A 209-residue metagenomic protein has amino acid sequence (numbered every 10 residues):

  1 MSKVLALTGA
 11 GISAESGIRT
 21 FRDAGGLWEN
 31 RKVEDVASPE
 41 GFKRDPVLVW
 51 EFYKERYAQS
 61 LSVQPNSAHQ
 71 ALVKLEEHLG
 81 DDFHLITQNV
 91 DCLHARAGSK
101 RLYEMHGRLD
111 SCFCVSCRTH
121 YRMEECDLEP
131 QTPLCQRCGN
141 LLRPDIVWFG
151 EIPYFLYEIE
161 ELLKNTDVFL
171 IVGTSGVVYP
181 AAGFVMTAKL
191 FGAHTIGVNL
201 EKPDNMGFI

Functional and structural regions predicted by a protein language model:
M1-I209: Conserved catalytic core of sirtuin-type NAD+-dependent deacylases
